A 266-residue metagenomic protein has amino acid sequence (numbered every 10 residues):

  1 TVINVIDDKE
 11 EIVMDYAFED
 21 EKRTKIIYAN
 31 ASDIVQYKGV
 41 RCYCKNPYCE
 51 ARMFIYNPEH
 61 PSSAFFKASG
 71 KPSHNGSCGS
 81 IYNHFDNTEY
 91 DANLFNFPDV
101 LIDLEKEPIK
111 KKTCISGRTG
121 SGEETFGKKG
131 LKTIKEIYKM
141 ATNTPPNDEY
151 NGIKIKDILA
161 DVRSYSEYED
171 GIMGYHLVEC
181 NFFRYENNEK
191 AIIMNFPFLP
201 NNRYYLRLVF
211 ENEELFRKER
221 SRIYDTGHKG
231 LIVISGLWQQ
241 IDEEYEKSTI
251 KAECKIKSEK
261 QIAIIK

Functional and structural regions predicted by a protein language model:
T1-K266: Intrinsically disordered, low-complexity linker/tail regions enriched in polar/charged residues
